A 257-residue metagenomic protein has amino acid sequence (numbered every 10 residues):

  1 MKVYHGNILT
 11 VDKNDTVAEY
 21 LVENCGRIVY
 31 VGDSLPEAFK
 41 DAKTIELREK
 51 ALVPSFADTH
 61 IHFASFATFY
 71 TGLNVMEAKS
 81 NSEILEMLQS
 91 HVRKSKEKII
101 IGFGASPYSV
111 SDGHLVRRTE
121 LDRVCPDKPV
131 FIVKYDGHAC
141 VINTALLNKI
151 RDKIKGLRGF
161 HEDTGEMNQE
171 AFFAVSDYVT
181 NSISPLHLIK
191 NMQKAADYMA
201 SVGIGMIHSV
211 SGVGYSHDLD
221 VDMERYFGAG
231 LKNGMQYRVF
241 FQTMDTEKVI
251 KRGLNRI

Functional and structural regions predicted by a protein language model:
Y4, L9, K13-N24, I28-S55 (+1 more regions): Divalent metal-binding segments
N255-I257: Short linear sequence signals and composition-biased patches located at protein termini or domain-edge surfaces
